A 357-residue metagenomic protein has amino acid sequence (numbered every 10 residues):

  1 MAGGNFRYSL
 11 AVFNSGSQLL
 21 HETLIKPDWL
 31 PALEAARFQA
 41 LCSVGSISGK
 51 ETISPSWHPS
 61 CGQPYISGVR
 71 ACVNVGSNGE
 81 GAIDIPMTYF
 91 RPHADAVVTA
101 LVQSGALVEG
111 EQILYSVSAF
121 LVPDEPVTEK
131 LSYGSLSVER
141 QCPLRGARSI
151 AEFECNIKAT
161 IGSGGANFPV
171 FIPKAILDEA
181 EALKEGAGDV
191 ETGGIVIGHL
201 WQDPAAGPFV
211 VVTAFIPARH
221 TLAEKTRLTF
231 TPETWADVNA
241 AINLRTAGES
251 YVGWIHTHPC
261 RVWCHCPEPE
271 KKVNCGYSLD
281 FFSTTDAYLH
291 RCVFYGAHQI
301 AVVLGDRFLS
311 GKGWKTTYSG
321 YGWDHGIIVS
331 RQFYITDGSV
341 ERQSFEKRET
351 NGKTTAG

Functional and structural regions predicted by a protein language model:
M1-Y251, P259-G357: Conserved beta-strand-loop surface patch within small alpha/beta domains used for substrate/adaptor or ligand engagement
